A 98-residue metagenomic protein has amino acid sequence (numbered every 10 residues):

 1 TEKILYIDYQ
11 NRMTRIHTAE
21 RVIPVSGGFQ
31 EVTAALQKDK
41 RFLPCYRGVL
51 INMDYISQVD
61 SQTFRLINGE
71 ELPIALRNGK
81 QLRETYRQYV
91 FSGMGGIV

Functional and structural regions predicted by a protein language model:
T1-I67, P73: Conserved binding/recognition cores within well-folded domains
L66-E70, R77-V98: Eukaryotic intrinsically disordered, low-complexity regulatory linkers and tails enriched in Ser/Thr/Pro
